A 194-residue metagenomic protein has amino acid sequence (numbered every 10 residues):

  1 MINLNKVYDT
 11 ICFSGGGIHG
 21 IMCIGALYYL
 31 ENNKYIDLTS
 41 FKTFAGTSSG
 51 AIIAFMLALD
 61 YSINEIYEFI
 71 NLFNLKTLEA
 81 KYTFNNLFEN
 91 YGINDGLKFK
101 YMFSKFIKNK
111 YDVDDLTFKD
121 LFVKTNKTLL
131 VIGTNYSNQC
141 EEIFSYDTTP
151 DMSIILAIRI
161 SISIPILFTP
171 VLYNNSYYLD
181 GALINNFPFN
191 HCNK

Functional and structural regions predicted by a protein language model:
M1-T47, I52-K194: Patatin-like phospholipase
